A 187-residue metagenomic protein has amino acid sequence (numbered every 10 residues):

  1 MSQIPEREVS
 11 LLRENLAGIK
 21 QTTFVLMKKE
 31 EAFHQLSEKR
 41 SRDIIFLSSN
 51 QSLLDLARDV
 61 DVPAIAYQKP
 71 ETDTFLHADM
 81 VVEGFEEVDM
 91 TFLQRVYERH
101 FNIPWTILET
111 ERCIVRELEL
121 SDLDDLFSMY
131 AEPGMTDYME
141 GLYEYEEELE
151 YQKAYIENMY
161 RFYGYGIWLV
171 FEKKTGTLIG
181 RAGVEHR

Functional and structural regions predicted by a protein language model:
M1-L108: Asp-based, Mg2+/Mn2+-dependent phosphohydrolase catalytic module
F85-R187: GNAT-family acyltransferases
